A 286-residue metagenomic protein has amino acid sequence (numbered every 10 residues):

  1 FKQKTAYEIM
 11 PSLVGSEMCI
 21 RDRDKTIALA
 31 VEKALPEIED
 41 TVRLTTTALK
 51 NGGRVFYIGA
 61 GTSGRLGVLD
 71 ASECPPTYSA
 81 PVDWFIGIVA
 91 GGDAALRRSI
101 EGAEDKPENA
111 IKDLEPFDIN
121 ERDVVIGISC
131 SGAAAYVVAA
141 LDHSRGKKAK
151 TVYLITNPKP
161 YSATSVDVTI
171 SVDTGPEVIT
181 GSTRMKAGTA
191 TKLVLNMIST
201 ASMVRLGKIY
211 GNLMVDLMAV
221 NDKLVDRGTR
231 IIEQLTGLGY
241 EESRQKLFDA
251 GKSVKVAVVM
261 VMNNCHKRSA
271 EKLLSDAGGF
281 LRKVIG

Functional and structural regions predicted by a protein language model:
F1-G15: Single conserved hydrophobic/aromatic residue that forms the stacking wall/gate of nucleotide- or nucleobase-binding
M18-C19: Active-site loops and adjacent core secondary-structure elements that bind or stabilize anionic groups
D24-L29: Short glycine/proline- and acidic residue-enriched helix-loop micro-motifs that form flexible lids or anion-recognition
K33-A48: A short, well-structured juxtamembrane/interface segment
A48-L49, S144: A generic structural signal for well-ordered alpha-helical segments
F56-V194, S202-L206: Glycine-rich phosphate-binding loops that contact phosphosugars or nucleotide phosphates
S202-G286: Short, amphipathic alpha-helical interaction segments embedded in low-complexity terminal/linker regions of eukaryotic
